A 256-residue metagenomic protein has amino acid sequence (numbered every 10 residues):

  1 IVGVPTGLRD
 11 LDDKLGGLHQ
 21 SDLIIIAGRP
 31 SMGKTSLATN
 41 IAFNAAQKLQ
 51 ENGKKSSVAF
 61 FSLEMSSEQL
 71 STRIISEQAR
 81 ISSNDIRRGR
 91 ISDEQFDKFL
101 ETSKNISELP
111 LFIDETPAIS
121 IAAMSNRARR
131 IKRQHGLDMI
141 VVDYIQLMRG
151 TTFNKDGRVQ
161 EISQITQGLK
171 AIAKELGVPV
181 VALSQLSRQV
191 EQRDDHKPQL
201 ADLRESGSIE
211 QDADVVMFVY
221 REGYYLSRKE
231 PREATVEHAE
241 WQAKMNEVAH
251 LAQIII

Functional and structural regions predicted by a protein language model:
I1-D22: Pre-Walker A segment
D13, N44-G136, G150: Cytosolic-facing regulatory segments adjacent to core modules
I24-I25, A59: Short hydrophobic/aromatic beta-strand immediately N-terminal to the Walker A/P-loop
P30: The conserved Walker
K34: Conserved lysine of the Walker
A59, L137-A182: Helical hairpin unit composed of two closely spaced alpha helices linked by a short loop
Q160-I256: Phosphate-binding/switch region of NTP-binding enzymes
